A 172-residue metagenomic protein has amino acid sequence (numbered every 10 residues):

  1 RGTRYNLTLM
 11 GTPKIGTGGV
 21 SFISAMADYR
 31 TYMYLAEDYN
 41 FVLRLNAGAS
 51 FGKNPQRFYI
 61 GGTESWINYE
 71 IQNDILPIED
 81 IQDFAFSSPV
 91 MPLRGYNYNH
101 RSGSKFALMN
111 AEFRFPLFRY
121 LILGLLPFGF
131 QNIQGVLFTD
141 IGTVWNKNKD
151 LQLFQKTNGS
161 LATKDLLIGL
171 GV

Functional and structural regions predicted by a protein language model:
R1-G135, W145-N148, F154-S160: C-terminal outer-membrane beta-barrel translocator/porin domains of Gram-negative envelope proteins and their
D140: Short basic (Lys/Arg) and small-residue
Q155-V172: C-terminal structured "cap/appendage" subdomains that terminate the fold
